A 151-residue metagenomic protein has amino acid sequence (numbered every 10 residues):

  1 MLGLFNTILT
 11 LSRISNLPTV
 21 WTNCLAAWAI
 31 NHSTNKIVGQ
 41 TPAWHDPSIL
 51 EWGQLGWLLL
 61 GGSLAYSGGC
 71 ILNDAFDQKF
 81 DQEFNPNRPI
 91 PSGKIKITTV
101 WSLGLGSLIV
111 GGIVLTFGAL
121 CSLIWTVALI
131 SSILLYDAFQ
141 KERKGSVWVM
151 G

Functional and structural regions predicted by a protein language model:
M1-W21, I49, A75-S102, L134-G151: Interhelical loop and helix-boundary elements at the membrane-water interface of polytopic inner-membrane proteins
T19, N23, W57-L58, S122 (+1 more regions): Small-residue packing motifs within transmembrane alpha-helices
C24-T34, G111-G118, I133-D137: Structural signal for membrane-spanning alpha-helices in multi-pass inner-membrane proteins, emphasizing helix cores
A29-W44, N73-N85: Membrane-interface helix-loop junction between the first two transmembrane segments
H32-L58, I109, T116: Membrane-interfacial amphipathic/re-entrant helices at transmembrane-helix boundaries
G56-G62, Q78-I133: Multi-pass membrane catalytic core of lipid/isoprenoid biosynthesis enzymes
S63-L72, S131-F139: Transmembrane alpha-helical segments that form the membrane-embedded catalytic/substrate-channel core of multi-pass
